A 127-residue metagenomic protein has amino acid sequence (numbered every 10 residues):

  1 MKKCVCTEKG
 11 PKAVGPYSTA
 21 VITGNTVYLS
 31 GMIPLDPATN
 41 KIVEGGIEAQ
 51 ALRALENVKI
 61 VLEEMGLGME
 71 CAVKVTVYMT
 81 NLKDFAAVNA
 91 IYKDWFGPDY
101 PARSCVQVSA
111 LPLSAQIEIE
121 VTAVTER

Functional and structural regions predicted by a protein language model:
M1-E56, I60-V73, M79-R127: N-terminal presequence-like segments and the immediate start of the first folded domain
